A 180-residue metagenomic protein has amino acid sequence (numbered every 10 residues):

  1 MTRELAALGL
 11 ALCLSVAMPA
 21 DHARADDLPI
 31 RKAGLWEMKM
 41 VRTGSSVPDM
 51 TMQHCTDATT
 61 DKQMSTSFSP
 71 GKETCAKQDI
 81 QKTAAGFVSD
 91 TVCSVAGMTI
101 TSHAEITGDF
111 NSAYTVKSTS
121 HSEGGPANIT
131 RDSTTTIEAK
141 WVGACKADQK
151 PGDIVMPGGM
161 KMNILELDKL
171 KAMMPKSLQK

Functional and structural regions predicted by a protein language model:
M1-G9: Bacterial N-terminal signal peptides that target proteins for export
E4, A23-A25: Positively charged, low-complexity intrinsically disordered regions
L10-A11, G125: Residues at structural and domain junctions
L14-H22: C-terminal segment of classical bacterial N-terminal signal peptides
D26-K180: Subset-of-secretome marker
